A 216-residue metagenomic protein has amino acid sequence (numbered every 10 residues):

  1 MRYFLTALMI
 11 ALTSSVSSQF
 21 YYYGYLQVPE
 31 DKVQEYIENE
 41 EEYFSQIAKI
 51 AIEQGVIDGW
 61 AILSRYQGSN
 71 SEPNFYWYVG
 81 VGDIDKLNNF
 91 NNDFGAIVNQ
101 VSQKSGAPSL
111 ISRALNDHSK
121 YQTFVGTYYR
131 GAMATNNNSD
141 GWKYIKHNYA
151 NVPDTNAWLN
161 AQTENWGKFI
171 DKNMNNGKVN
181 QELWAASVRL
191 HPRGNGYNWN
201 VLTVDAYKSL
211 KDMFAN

Functional and structural regions predicted by a protein language model:
M1-Y21: Bacterial Sec-dependent N-terminal signal peptides
S17-Q103, P108-N216: Short S/T/G/P-rich N-terminal loop/turn motif that feeds into the first structured element of a domain
